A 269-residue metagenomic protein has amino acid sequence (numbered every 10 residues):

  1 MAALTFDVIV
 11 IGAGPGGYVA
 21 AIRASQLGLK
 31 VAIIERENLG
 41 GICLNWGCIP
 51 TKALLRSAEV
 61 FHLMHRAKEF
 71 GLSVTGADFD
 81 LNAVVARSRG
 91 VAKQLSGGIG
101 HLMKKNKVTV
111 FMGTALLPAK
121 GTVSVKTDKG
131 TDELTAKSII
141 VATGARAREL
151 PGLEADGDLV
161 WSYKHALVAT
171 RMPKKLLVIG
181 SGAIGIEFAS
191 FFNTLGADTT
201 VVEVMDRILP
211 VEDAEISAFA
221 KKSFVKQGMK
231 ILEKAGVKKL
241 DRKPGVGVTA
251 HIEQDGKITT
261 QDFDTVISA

Functional and structural regions predicted by a protein language model:
A2-F6, I22-L29, I34-M172, T200 (+6 more regions): Glycine-rich flavin
A2-G14, M172-G182: Beta1/beta-strand and adjacent pyrophosphate-binding region of the FAD-binding site in flavoprotein oxidoreductases
F6-I33, G185-N193: N-terminal Rossmann-like FAD-binding beta1-loop-alpha1 element of flavoenzymes
G14, A92-K93, G182, A214: Short alpha-helix boundary/capping motifs
R171-E212: Rossmann-like NAD(P)H-binding beta-loop-alpha module
S190, M229, G236: N-terminal Rossmann-like NAD(P)+-binding domain of SDR-like oxidoreductases, especially those catalyzing
F263: Conserved phosphate-handling catalytic cores of large alpha/beta enzymes
